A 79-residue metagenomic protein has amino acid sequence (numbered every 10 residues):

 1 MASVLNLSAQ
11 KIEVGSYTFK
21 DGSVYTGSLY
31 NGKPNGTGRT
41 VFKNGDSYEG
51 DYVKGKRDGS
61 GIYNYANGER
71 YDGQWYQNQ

Functional and structural regions predicted by a protein language model:
M1-S3: Bacterial N-terminal signal peptides
A9-Q10: Boundary of Sec targeting at the N-terminus
Y17, P34-T40, D46, K56-Y63: Consensus positions within tandem repeat domains that build extended binding/scaffold surfaces
K20-G22, K43-G45, A66-G68: Glycine-centered tight beta-turn/hairpin loop motif at sheet-sheet or coil-to-beta transitions
V24-P34, S47-D58, R70-Q79: Conserved anchor residues at repeat-unit boundaries in beta-strand-based tandem repeats, strongest for the MORN repeat
Y52, N64-Y65: Sensor of tandemly repeated, compositionally biased sequence architecture
